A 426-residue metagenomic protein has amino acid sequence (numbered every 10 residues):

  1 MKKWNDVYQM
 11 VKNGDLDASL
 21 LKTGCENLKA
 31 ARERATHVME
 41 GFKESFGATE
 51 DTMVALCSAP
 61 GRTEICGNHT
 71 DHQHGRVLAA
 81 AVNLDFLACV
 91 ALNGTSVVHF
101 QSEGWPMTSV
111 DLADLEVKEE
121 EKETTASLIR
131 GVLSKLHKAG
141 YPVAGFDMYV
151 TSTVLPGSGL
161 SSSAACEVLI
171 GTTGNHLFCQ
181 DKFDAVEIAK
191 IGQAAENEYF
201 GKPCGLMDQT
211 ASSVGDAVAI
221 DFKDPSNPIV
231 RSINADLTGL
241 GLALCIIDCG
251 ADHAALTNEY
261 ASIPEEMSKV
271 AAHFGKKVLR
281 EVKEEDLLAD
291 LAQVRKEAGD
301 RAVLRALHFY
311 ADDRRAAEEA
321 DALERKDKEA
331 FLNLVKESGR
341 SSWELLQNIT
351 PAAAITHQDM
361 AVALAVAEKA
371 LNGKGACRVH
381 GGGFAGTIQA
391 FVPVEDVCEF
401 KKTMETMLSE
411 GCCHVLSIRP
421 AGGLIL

Functional and structural regions predicted by a protein language model:
M1-R62, L87, A91-K122, A219-R378 (+1 more regions): C-terminal nucleotide
G75-G94, V214: Structural signature of FAD isoalloxazine-binding scaffolds in flavoprotein oxidoreductases
A81-N83, L160-Q180, Q389: DPxDG-like acidic metal-binding loop motif
H99-Q101, G145-S152, K182-A194, L332-E337 (+1 more regions): Beta-strand segments within the central parallel beta-sheet cores of soluble alpha/beta enzyme folds
L133-P156: Glycine- and acidic-rich phosphate- and metal-coordinating loops
K138-F146, G174-I188, V394-M407: Phosphate-handling active-site elements
